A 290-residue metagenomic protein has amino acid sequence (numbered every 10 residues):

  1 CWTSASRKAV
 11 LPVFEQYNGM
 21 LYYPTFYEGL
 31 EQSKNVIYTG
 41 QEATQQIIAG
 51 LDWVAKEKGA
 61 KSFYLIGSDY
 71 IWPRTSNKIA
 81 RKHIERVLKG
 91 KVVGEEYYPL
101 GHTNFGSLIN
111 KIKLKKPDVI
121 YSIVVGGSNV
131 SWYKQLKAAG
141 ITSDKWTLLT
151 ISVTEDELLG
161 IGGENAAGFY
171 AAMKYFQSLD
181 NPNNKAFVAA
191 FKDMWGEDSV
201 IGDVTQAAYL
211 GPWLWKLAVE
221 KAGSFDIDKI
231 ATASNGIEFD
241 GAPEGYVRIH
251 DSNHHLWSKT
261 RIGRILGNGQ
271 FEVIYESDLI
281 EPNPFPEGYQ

Functional and structural regions predicted by a protein language model:
C1-Q290: Extracytosolic ligand-binding ectodomains
